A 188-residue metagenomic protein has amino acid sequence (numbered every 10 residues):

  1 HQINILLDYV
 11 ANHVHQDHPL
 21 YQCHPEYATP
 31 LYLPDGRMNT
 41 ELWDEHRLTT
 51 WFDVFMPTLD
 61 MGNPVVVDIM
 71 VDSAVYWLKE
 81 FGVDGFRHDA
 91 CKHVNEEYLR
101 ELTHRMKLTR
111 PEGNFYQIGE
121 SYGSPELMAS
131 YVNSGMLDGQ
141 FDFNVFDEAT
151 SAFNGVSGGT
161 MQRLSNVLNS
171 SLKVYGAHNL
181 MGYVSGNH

Functional and structural regions predicted by a protein language model:
H1-F81, E101-P111, F115, G119 (+2 more regions): Substrate-binding/active-site clefts of carbohydrate-active enzymes
S73-V75, K79, D84, A90-V184: Active-site-proximal helices and loops of the catalytic beta/alpha 8
N187-H188: Extended catalytic-interface subdomain
